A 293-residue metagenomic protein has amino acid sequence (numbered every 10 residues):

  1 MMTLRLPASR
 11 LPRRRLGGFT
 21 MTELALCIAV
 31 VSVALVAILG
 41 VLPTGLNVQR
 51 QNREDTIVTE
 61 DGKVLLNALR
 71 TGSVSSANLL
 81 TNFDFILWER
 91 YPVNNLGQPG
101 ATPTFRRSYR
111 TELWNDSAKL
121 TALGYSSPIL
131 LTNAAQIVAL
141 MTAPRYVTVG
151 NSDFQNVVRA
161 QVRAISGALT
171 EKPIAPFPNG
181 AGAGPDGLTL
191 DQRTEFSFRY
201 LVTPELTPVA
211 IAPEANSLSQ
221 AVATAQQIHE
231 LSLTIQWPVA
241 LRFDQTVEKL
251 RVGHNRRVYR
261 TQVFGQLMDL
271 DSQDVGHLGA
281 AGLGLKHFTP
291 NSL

Functional and structural regions predicted by a protein language model:
M1-R10: Long, low-complexity intrinsically disordered regions enriched in Ser/Thr, Asp/Glu, Pro/Gly
T3-L4, L16-F19, A25-A29, I38-R50 (+2 more regions): Flexible, low-complexity segments enriched in proline/glycine/serine and punctuated by aromatic residues
